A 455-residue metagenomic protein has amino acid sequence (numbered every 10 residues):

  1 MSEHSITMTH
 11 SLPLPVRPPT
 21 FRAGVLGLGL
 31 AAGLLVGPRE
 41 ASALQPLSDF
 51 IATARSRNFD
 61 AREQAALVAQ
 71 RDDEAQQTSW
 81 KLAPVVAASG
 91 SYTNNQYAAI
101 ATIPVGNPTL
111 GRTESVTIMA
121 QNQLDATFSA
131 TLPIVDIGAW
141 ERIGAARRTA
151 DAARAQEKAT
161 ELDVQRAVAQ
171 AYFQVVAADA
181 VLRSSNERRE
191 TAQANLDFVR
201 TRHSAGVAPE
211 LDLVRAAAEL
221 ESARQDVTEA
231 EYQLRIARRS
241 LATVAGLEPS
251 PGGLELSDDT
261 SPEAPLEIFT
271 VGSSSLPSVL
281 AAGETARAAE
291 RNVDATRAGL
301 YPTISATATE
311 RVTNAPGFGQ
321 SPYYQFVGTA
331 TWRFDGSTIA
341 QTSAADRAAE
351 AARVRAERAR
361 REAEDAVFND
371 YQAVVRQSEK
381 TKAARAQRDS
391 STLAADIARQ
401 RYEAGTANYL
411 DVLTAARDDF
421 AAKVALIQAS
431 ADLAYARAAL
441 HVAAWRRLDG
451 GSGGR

Functional and structural regions predicted by a protein language model:
M1-R57, A101-T117, E231-V271, H441-R455: Terminal intrinsically disordered/low-complexity segments used for targeting and assembly
S2-E3, H10, E161-S275, D370-A373 (+1 more regions): Periplasmic alpha-helical coiled-coil/stalk elements that build and connect Gram-negative outer-membrane
A41-Y97, L132, E248-D294, E357-R360 (+4 more regions): Bacterial Sec-pathway N-terminal export signals of envelope proteins
A52-R62, A69-P84, Y97, V116 (+9 more regions): A glycine-/polar-enriched beta->alpha junction
E63-T78, T160, V164-S185, A194 (+5 more regions): Amphipathic alpha-helical coiled-coil segments
S89-L132, G252-P265, T307-S343, G451-R455: Small/polar, glycine/serine/threonine/aspartate-rich low-complexity segments that form flexible
R147, E210-E219, Y409-R417: Short, charged, amphipathic alpha-helical segments
